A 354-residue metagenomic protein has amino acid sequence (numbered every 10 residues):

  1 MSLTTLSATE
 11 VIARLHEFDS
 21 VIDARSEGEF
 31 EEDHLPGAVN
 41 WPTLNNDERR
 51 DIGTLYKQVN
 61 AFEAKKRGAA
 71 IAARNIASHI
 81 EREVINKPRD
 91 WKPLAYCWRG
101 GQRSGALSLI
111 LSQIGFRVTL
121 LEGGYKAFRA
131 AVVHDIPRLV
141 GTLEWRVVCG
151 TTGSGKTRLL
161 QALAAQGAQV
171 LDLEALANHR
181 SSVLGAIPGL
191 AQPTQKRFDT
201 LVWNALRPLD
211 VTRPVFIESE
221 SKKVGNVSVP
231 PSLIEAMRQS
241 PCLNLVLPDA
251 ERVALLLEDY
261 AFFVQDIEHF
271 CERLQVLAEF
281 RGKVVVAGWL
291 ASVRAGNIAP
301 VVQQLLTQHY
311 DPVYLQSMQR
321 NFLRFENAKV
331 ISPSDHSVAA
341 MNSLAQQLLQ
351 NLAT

Functional and structural regions predicted by a protein language model:
M1-P36, A64, V133-G141, W145-C149: Flexible, polar/low-complexity N-terminal or interdomain linker segments that lie immediately upstream of folded
L15-P88: Positively charged, proline/Ser/Thr-rich regional signature most characteristic of the Rhodanese/CDC25-like
I22, V39, L94, T119 (+4 more regions): Hydrophobic/aromatic beta-strand patches that form the interior of the parallel beta-sheet core in alpha/beta enzyme
R67-E122: Catalytic cysteine-centered active loop of the rhodanese-like fold, especially the PTP/DSP P-loop
L94, F116-A130, D172-A177: A short glycine-rich beta-strand->turn/loop micro-motif centered on a GG-aromatic cluster
G101-R103, E144-A165: Glycine-rich phosphate-binding P-loop
A165-A236: Conserved nucleotide-sensing/catalytic segment adjacent to the nucleotide-binding pocket in NTP-handling enzymes
E235-T354: Conserved NTP phosphate-binding and transfer environment spanning the P-loop NTPase/kinase superfamily
